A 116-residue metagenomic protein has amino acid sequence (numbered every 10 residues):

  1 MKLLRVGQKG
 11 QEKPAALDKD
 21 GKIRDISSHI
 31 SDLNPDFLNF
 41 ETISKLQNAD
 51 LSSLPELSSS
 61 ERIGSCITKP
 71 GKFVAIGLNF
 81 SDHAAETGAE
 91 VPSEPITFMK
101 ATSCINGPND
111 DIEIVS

Functional and structural regions predicted by a protein language model:
M1-P95: N-terminal non-catalytic cap/leader segment that marks the start of a structured domain
E12, G21-K22, T102-C104, D111: Structural motif
V91-P108: Structural signature of FAD isoalloxazine-binding scaffolds in flavoprotein oxidoreductases
E113-S116: Short, intrinsically disordered, charge-balanced linker/junction segments flanking boundaries in proteins
